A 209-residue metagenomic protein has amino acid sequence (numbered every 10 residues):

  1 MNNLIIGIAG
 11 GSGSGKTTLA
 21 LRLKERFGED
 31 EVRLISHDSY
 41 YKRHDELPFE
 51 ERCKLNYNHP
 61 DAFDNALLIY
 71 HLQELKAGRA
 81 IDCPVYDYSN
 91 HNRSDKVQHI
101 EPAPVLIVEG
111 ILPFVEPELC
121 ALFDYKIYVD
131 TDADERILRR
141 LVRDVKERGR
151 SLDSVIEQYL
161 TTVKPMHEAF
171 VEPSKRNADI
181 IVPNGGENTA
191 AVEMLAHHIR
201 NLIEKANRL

Functional and structural regions predicted by a protein language model:
G11: P-loop (Walker A) phosphate-binding loop of NTP-binding proteins
K16: Conserved lysine of the Walker
L19: Hydrophobic positions on the alpha1 helix immediately C-terminal to the Walker A/P-loop
E25-R33: Post-Walker A helix-loop "phosphate-sensing" segment adjacent to the P-loop in P-loop NTPases
R33, K42, E46-Y88: Conserved nucleotide-sensing/catalytic segment adjacent to the nucleotide-binding pocket in NTP-handling enzymes
H71-V108, P113-F114, A206: Phosphate-binding/switch loop-helix module in NTP-utilizing enzymes
S94-R148: ATP-dependent NMP and nucleoside kinases share a basic, alpha-helical "lid"
E101-P102, V142, K164-L209: NTP-dependent small-molecule kinase module
